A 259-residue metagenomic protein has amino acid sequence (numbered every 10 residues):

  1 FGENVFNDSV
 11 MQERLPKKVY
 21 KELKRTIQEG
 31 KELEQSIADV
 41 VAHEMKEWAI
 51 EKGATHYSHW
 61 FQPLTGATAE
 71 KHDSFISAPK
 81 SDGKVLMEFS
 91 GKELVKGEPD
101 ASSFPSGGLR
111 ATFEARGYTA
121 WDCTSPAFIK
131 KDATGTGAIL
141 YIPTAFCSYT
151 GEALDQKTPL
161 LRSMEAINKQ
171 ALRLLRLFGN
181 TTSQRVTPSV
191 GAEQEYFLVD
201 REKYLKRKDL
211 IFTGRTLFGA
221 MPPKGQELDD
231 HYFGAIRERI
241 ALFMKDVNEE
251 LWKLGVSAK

Functional and structural regions predicted by a protein language model:
G2-S90, V95-E114: Histidine/acidic residue-rich metal-binding segments in metalloenzymes
R116-K259: Glycine-rich, acidic/polar active-site loops that bind/position phosphate-bearing ligands
